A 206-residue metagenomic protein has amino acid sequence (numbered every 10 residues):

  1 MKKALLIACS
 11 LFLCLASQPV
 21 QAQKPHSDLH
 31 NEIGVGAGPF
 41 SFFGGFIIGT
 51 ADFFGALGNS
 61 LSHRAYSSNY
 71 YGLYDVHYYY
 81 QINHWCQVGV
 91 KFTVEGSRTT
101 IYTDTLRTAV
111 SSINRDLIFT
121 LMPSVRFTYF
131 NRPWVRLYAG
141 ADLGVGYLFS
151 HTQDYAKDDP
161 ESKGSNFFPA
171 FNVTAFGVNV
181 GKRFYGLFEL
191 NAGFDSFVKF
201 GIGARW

Functional and structural regions predicted by a protein language model:
M1-H30: Cleavable N-terminal export/targeting peptides
Q21-Y80, G203-R205: Short glycine/proline- and aromatic-enriched beta-strand/turn motifs that initiate or cap beta-hairpins
L29-N31, S68-Y74, R115-L121, V135 (+2 more regions): Residues that define the transmembrane beta-barrel architecture of outer-membrane proteins
P39-S41, N69-T152, V178-V180, F184 (+1 more regions): Gram-negative (and chloroplast) outer-membrane scaffold detector with strong preference for beta-barrel transmembrane
G45-F53, T100-T108, F149-D159, V198-G203: Outer-membrane beta-barrel translocator domains and adjoining extracellular loop/strand segments of Gram-negative
S60-R64, L106-I113, K157-G164, Y185-L187: Extracellular loop and loop/strand-boundary signature of outer-membrane beta-barrel proteins
D142-N172: Glycine-rich phosphate-binding "P-loop"
G181-F194: Transmembrane beta-strand segments that form the barrel wall of outer-membrane beta-barrel proteins
